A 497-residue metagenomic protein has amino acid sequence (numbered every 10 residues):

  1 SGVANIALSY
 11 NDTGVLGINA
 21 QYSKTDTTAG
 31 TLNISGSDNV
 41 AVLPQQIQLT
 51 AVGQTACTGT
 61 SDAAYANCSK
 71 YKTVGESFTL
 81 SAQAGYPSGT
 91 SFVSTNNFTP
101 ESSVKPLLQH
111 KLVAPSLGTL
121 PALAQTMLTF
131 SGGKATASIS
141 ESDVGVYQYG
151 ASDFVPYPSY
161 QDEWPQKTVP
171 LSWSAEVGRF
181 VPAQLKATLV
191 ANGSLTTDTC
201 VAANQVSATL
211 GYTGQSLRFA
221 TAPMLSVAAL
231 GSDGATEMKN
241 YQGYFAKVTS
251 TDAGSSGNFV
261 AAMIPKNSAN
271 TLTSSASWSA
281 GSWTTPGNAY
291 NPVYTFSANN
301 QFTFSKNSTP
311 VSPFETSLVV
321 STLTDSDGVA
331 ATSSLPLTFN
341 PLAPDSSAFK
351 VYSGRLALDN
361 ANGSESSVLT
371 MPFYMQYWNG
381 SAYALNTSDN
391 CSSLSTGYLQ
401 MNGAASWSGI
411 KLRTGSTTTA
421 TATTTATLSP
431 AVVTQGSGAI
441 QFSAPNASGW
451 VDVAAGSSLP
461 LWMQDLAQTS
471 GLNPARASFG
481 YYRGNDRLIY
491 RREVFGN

Functional and structural regions predicted by a protein language model:
S1-N497: Core sequence-specific DNA-binding domains of diverse transcription factors
